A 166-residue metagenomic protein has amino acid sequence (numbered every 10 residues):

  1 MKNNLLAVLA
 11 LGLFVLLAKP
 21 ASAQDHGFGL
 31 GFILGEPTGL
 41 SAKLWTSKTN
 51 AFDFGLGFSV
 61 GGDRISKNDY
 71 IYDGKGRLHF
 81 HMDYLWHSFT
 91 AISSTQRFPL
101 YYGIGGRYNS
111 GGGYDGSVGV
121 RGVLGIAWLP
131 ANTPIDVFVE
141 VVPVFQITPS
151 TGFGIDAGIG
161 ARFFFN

Functional and structural regions predicted by a protein language model:
M1-D25: Cleavable N-terminal export/targeting peptides
K19-D69, H79, F164-N166: Short glycine/proline- and aromatic-enriched beta-strand/turn motifs that initiate or cap beta-hairpins
A21-G27, K48-T49, F89-P99, Y114 (+1 more regions): Short loop/turn motifs that connect adjacent beta-strands in outer-membrane beta-barrel proteins
D25, G39, G57-S66, F89-A91 (+4 more regions): Sequence/structural signature of outer-membrane beta-barrel proteins
D25-G27, L44-S47, A127-N166: Gram-negative outer-membrane beta-barrel domains
H26-F28, E36-T38, G74-F80, F98 (+2 more regions): Residues that define the transmembrane beta-barrel architecture of outer-membrane proteins
F32, L40-L44, L56, M82-S88 (+4 more regions): Residues on the lipid-exposed face of transmembrane beta-strands in outer-membrane beta-barrel proteins
N68-Y114: Mid-chain, structured segments of secreted extracytoplasmic proteins
